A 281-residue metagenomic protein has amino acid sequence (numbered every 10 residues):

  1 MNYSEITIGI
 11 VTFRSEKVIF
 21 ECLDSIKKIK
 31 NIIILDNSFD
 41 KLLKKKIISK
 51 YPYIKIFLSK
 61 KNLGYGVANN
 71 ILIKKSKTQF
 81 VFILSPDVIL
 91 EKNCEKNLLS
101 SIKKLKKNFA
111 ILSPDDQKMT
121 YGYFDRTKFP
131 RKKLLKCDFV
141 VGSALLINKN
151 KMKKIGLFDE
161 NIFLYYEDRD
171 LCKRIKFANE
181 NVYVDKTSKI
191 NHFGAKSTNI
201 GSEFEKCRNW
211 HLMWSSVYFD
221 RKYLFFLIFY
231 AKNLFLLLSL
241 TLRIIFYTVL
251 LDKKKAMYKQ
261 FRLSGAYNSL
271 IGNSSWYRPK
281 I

Functional and structural regions predicted by a protein language model:
I10-K28: Short, well-formed alpha-helical segments that are part of the catalytic scaffolds of diverse glycosyltransferases
S25, I34-K44: A conserved acidic beta->alpha catalytic loop
S59-S76: Glycine-rich, basic loop-to-helix element that forms the pyrophosphate-binding segment of sugar-nucleotide handling
V81: Short aromatic/hydrophobic "clamp" motif used to bind/position activated sugar donors
I89-Y123: Conserved donor NDP-sugar-binding/catalytic core segment of glycosyltransferases
F139, A144-I147, K151-G156, N161-K189: A short, conserved alpha-helix in the catalytic core of glycosyltransferases
V184-F204, S215-S216: Active-site donor/metal-binding and catalytic loop motifs of nucleotide-sugar-dependent glycosylation enzymes
C207-S215, F226-I281: Non-catalytic, C-terminal membrane-associated alpha-helical segments of glycosyltransferases
